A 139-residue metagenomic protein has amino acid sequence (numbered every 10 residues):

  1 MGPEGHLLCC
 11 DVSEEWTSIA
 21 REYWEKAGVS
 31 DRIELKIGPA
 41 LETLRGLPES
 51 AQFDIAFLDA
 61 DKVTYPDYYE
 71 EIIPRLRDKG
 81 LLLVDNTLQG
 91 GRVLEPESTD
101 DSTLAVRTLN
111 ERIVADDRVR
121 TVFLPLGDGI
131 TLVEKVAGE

Functional and structural regions predicted by a protein language model:
M1-E139: S-adenosylmethionine/decaboxylated-SAM
